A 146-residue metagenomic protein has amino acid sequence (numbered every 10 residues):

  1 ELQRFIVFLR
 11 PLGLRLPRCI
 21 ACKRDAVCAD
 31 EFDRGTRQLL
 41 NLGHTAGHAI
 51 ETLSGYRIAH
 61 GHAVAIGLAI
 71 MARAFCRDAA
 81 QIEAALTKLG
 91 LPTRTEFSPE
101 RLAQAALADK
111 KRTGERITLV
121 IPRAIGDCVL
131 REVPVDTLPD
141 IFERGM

Functional and structural regions predicted by a protein language model:
E1-P11: A glycine/threonine-rich phosphate-anchoring loop and its flanking beta-alpha core in nucleotide/phosphate-binding
Q3, R77-M146: C-terminal charged capping/lid subdomain of soluble metabolic enzymes
L12-R101: Active-site segments that bind and position negatively charged phosphate/pyrophosphate groups
